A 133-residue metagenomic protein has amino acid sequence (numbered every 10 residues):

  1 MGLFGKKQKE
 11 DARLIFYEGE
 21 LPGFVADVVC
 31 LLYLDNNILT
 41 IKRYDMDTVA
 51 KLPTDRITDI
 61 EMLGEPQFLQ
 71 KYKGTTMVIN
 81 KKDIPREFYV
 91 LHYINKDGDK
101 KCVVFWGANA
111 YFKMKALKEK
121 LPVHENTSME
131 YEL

Functional and structural regions predicted by a protein language model:
M1-I38, D47-V49: Anionic N-terminal interaction surfaces
G2-F4, D59-L133: Acidic, Ser/Thr- and proline-rich intrinsically disordered linker/docking segments of eukaryotic scaffolds
L14, N37-K42, Y89-Y93: Short polybasic amphipathic segments
E18-P22, D45-M46, V104-Y111: Short, solvent-exposed aromatic-acidic interface loops
L32, I57-I60: Generic structural motif
L39, M46-D47, Q67, K96: Residue-level signature for short turns and capping positions that connect secondary-structure elements
L39-R43, D59-M62: Short hydrophobic/aromatic-rich beta-strand segments that constitute the beta-sheet cores of beta-sandwich/beta-barrel
D47-T58: Short coil-to-beta-strand transition motifs
